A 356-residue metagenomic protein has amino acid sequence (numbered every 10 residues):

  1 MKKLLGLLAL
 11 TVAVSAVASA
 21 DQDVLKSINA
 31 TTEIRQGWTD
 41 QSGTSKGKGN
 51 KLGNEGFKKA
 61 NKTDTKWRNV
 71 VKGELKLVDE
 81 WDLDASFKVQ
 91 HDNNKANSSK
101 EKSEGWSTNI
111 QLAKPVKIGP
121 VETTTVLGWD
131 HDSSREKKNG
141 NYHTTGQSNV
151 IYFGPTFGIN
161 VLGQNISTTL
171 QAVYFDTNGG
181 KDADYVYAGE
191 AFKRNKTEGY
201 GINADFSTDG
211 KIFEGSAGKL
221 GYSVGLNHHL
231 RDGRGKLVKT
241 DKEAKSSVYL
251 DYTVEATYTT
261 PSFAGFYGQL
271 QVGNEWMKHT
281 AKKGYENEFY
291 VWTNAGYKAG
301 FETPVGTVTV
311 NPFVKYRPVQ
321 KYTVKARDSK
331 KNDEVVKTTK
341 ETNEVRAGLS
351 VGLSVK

Functional and structural regions predicted by a protein language model:
M1-Q22: Gram-negative bacterial Sec-dependent N-terminal signal peptides
L5-L7, K58-G158: Outer-membrane beta-barrel channel domains
S19-K76, D82-A96, R327, K331: Short glycine/proline- and aromatic-enriched beta-strand/turn motifs that initiate or cap beta-hairpins
S19-N29, G73-L83, A113-T125, T156-T169 (+5 more regions): Short loop/turn motifs that connect adjacent beta-strands in outer-membrane beta-barrel proteins
I34-T44, F87-K95, L127-K137, Q147-N149 (+9 more regions): Transmembrane beta-strands of outer-membrane beta-barrel pores
Q41-N61, N93-G105, S134-G146, N178-E198 (+3 more regions): Outer-membrane beta-barrel translocator domains and adjoining extracellular loop/strand segments of Gram-negative
N160-G284, V291: Detector for outer-membrane/organellar transmembrane beta-barrel domains, recognizing the amphipathic beta-strand
T339-K356: Outer-membrane beta-barrel "beta-signal"
